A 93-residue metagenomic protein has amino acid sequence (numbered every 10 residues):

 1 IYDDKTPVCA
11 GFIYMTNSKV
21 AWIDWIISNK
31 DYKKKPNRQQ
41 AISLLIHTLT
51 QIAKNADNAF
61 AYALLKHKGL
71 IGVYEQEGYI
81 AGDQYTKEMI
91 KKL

Functional and structural regions predicted by a protein language model:
I1-D3: Cytosolic beta-strand hydrophobic patch enriched in CBS
K5-M15, V20-D24: Conserved beta-strand in the GNAT
K19-N37, K87: Conserved acetyl-CoA binding element of GNAT-fold acetyltransferases
K35-A53: Conserved acetyl-CoA-binding loop-helix of GNAT-fold acetyltransferases
A56-N58: Short, high-confidence coil segments that cap the C-terminus of an alpha-helix and link into the following beta-strand
A61-G72, I90: Conserved beta-strand-loop-alpha-helix junction that forms the acyl-donor binding cleft
L64, I80-L93: Conserved catalytic-core motifs of GNAT/GCN5-like acyltransferases
G72-Y79: Conserved active-site tyrosine of GNAT-family acetyltransferases
